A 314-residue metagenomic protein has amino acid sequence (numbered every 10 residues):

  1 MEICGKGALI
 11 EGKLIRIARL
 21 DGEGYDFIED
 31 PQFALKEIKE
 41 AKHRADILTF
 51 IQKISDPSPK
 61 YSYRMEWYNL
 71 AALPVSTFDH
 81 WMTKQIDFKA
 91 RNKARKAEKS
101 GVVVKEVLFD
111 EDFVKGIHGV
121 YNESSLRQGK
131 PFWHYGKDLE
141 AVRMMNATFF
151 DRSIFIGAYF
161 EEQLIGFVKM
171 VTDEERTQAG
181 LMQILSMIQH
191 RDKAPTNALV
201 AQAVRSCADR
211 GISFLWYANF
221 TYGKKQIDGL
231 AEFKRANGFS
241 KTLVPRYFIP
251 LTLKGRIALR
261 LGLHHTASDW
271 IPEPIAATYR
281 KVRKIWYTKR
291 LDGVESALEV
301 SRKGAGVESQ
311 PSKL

Functional and structural regions predicted by a protein language model:
M1-A18, Y61-H80, S213-R302, L314: Active-site/acyl-donor-binding loops of N-acyltransferases
M1-I17, D56-P57, T83-R191: A conserved beta-strand-loop-helix scaffold within acyl/acetyltransferase catalytic domains
R16-F27: Short, basic, glycine/proline-bearing loop/turn elements
I28, K84-Q85, A194, T221: Residue-level marker of alpha-helix boundaries and capping positions
E29-D110: Acyl-donor-binding surface of acyltransferase catalytic domains
A34-K39, A94, V142-N146, A231-K234: Short amphipathic alpha-helical segments and helix-helix/interface helices
T148-A258: Aromatic (often tryptophan-rich) hydrophobic motifs at membrane interfaces
